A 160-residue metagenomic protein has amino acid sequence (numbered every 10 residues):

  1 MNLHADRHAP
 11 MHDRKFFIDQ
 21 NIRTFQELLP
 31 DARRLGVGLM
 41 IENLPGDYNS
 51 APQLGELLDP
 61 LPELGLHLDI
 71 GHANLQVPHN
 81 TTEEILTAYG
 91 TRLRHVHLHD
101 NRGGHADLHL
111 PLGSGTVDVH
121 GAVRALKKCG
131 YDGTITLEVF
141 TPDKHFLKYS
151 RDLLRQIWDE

Functional and structural regions predicted by a protein language model:
M1-G65, L75: Active-site acidic/histidine proton-transfer and metal-coordination neighborhood in alpha/beta enzyme cores
D19, Y48-L68, N74-E160: Histidine-acidic metal/acid-base catalytic patches
